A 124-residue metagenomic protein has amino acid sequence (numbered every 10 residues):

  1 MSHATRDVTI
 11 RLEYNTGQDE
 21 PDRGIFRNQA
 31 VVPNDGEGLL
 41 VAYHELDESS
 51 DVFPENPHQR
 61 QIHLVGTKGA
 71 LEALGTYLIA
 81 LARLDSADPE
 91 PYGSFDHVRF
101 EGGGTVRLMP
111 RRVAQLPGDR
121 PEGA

Functional and structural regions predicted by a protein language model:
M1-A124: Positively charged, low-complexity terminal tracts and the immediately adjacent first secondary-structure elements
